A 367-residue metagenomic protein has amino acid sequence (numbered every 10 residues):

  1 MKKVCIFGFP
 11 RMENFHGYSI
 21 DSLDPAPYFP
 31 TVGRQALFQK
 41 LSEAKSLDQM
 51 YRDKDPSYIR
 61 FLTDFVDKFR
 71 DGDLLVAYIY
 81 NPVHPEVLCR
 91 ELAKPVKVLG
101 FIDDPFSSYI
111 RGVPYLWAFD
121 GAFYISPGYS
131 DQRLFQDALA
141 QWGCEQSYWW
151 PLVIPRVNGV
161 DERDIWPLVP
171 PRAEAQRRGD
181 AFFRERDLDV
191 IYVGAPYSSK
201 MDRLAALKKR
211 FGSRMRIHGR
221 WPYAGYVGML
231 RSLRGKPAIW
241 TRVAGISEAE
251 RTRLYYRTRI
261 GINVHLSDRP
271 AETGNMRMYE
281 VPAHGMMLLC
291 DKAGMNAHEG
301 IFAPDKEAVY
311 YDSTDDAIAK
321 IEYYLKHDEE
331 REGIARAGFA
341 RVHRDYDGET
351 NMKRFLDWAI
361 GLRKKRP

Functional and structural regions predicted by a protein language model:
M1-D64, G72, A77-L88, D103 (+2 more regions): Nucleotide-sugar donor-binding catalytic core of glycosyltransferases
F65-K68, L254, K320, W358: CheY-like receiver
L92-G100: Short beta-strand/loop segments at the ligand-binding rim of alpha/beta enzyme cores
A308-T314, Y324-D328: Conserved acidic donor-binding segment of nucleotide-sugar-dependent glycosyltransferases
A317, E330, I334, N351-F355: Hydrophobic alpha-helical packing elements
E330-R344: A short, well-ordered alpha-helix in the C-terminal region of glycosyltransferases
G348-P367: C-terminal alpha-helical cap of glycosyltransferases
